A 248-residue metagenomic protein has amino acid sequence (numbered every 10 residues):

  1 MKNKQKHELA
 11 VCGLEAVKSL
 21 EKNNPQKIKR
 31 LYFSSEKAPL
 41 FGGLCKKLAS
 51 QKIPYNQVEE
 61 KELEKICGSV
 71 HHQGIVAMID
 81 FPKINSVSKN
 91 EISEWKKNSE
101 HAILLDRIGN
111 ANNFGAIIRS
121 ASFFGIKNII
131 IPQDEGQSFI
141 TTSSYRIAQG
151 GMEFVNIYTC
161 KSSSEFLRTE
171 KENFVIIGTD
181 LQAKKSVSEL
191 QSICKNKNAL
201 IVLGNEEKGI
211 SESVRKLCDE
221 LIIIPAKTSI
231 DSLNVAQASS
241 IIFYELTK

Functional and structural regions predicted by a protein language model:
M1-S93: N-terminal positively charged helical leader segments and presequences
G13, G109-A116, L233-Q237: Amphipathic alpha-helical repeat scaffolds
K18, K29, F123, S143-G150 (+1 more regions): Structured adenosyl-cofactor binding patch, chiefly the S-adenosyl-L-methionine
S19, Q26, F33, E94-K184: RNA substrate-binding interface of SAM-dependent RNA methyltransferases
E36, E60-E62, Q133-G136, E207: Short, ordered loop/turn segments at secondary-structure junctions
L40-F41, G136-S143, K208-V214: Short, glycine/polar-rich helix-capping loops at beta-to-alpha or helix-loop-helix junctions that flank or form
E59, D106, P132-Q133, K161 (+1 more regions): Short beta->alpha connector loops at strand-helix junctions that form conserved, small/polar/Pro-enriched
I177-I230: Active-site/ligand-binding-proximal alpha/beta "capping" segment
